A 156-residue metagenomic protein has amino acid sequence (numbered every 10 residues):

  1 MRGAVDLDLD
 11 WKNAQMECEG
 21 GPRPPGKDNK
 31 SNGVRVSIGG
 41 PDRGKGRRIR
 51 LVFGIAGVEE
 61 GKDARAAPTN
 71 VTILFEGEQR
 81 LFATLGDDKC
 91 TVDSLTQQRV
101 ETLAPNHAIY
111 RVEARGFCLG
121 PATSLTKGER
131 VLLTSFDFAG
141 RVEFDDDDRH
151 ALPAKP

Functional and structural regions predicted by a protein language model:
M1-D88: An ectodomain-focused feature that recognizes extracytoplasmic/extracellular
D10, P121-T123, D147: Residue-level recognition of conserved structural "scaffold" positions that shape functional pockets and channels
N29-S31, L125, A151: Amphipathic, positively biased hydrophobic alpha-helical segments used for protein targeting and membrane insertion
K62-V142: Acidic, glycine-rich flexible loop segments
D137-P156: Short, low-complexity, Pro/Ser/Thr/Gly-rich segments in the mature regions of secreted, periplasmic
